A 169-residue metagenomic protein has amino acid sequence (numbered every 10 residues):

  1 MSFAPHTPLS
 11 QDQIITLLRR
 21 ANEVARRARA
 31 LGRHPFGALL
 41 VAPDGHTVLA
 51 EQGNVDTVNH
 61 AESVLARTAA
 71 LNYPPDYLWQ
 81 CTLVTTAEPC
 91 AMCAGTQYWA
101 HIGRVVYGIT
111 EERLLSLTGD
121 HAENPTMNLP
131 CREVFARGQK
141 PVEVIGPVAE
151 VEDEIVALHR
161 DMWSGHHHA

Functional and structural regions predicted by a protein language model:
M1-A28, A100-A169: Zinc-dependent deaminase
A21, G37, C90, Q97 (+1 more regions): Residue-level signal for inorganic ion chemistry
L31-P35: Short, flexible loop/turn motifs enriched in small residues
F36-A42: Short beta-strand scaffold segments in enzyme catalytic cores
P43-L49: Short, glycine-anchored, charge-dense loop/turn motifs used at functional sites
D56-T68: A short, polar/charged loop-to-alpha-helix boundary motif
P75-A87: Immediate flanking context of iron-sulfur cluster ligation sites
T86-R104: Local cysteine-cluster metal-coordination motifs and their immediate loop/turn environment, predominantly Fe-S cluster
